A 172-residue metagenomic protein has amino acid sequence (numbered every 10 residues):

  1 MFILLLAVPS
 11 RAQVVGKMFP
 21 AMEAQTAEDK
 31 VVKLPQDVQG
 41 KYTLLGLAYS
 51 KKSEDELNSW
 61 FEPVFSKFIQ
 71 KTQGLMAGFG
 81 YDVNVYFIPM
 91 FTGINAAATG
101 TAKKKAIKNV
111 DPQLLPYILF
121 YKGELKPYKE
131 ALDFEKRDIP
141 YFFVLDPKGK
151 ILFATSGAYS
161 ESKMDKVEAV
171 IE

Functional and structural regions predicted by a protein language model:
M1-A7: Bacterial N-terminal signal peptides
V8-A12: Sec/Tat signal peptide C-region and signal peptidase I cleavage site
M22-Y42: A short beta-strand-turn-helix
D37-F61: Short active-site neighborhood of thiol/selenol oxidoreductases, capturing the structured segment around
K51-S53, F91-N95, L125-K126, I151 (+1 more regions): Solvent-exposed loop/turn segments at secondary-structure junctions within structured extracellular/periplasmic domains
S53-D111: Structural microenvironment flanking redox-active thiols in thiol-disulfide oxidoreductases
I94-D138: Thioredoxin-like thiol-disulfide oxidoreductase module
P127-E130, R137-E172: Thiol-/selenol-based redox modules, centered on thioredoxin-like and closely related oxidoreductase domains
